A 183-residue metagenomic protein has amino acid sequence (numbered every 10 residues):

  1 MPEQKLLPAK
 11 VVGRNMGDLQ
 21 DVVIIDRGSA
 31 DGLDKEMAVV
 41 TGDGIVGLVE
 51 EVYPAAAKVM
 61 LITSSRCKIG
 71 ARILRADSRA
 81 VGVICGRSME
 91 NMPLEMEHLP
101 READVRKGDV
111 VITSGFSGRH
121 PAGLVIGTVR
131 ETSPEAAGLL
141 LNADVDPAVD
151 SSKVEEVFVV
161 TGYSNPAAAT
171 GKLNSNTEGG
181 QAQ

Functional and structural regions predicted by a protein language model:
M1-Q183: A secondary-structure micro-motif
